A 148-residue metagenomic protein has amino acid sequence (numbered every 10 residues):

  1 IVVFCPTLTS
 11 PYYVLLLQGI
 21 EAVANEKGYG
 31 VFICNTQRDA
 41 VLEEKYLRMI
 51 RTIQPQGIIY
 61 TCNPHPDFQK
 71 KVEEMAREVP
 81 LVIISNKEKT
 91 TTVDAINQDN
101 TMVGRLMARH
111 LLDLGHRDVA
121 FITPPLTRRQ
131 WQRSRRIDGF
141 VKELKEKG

Functional and structural regions predicted by a protein language model:
I1-Q18, E26-K27, Q37-R38, M49-T52: N-terminal helix-turn-helix/winged-helix DNA-binding helices and compositionally similar short basic alpha-helical
V2, I59, A120-F121: Conserved beta-strand positions in the central sheet of alpha/beta enzyme cores
L8, T36-R38, H65, L126-T127: Residue-level marker for beta-strand->alpha-helix junctions and adjacent short loops that shape enzyme
A22-G30, K45-Q54, A76-I83, K87-G148: Bacterial carbohydrate/catabolite-sensing allosteric modules
F32-C34, I59-Y60: Short catalytic-loop micro-motif centered on adjacent basic/acidic residues
Q37-A40, T61-D67, E88: Short beta->alpha connector loops
L47-M49, P55-P66: Domain-start "cap" segments at the beginnings of catalytic or binding domains
D67-V79: Catalytic-core regions built around general acid/base machinery
